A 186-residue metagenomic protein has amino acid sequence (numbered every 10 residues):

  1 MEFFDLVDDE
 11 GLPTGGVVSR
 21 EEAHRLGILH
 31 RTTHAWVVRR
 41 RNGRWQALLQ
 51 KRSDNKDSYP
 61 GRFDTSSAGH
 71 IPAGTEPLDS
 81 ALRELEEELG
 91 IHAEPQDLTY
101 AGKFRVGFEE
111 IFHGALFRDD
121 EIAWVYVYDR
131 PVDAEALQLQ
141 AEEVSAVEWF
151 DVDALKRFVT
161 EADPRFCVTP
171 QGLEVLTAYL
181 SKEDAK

Functional and structural regions predicted by a protein language model:
M1-G43: Acidic, metal-coordinating catalytic segment for phosphate/diphosphate chemistry, firing primarily on the Nudix
E21, G61-F63, S67, Y100-K186: Nudix hydrolase/Nudix homology domain
E22-T32, G43-R83, E87-E88: Conserved Nudix-box catalytic region and its N-terminal flanking loop in Nudix hydrolases and closely related
V38-W45, D54-K56, V106, V132: Short, charged/polar surface micro-motifs in flexible loops or helix N-caps
T75-H113: Internal catalytic-core helix/loop-beta-alpha segment that presents or stabilizes conserved functional determinants
